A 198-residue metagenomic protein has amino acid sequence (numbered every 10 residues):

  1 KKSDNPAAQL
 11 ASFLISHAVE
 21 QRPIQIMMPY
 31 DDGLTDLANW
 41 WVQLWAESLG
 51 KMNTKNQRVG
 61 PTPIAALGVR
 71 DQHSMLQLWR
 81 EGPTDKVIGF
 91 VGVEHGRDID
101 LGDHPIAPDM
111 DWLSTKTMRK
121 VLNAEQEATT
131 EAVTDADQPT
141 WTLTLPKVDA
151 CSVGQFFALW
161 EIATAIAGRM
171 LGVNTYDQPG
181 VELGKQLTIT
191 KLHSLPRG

Functional and structural regions predicted by a protein language model:
K1, K120, A124-E127, D135-L183 (+1 more regions): Short alpha-helices
K1-G89, E94, G180-G198: Active-site phosphate/pyrophosphate-binding segments
A8-V19, Q43, E47, Q77-E81 (+2 more regions): Short, hydrophobic/amphipathic alpha-helical patches that form generic packing surfaces within helical domains
R22-Y30, N56-P61, D109-T115, W141-P146 (+1 more regions): Glycine- and acidic
A38-W40, D100-D103, Q155: Short acidic, glycine/serine/threonine-rich loops at helix termini
T54, H95, I99, V153 (+1 more regions): Solvent-exposed, non-transmembrane amphipathic alpha-helical segments
I64-D149: Helicase-primase coupling helices
